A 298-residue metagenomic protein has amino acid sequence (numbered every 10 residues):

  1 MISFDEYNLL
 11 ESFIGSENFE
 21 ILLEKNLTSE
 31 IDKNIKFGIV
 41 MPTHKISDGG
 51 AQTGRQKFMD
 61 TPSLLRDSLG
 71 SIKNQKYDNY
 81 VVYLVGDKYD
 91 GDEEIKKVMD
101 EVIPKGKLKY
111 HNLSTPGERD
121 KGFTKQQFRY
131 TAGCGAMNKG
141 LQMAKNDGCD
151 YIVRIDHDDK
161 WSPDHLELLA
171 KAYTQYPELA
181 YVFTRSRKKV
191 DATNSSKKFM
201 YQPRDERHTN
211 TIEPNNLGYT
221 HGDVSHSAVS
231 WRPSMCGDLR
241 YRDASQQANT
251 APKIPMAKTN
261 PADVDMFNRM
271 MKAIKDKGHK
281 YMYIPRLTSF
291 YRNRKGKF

Functional and structural regions predicted by a protein language model:
K36-F37, K73-L84, K105-K109: Short loop->beta transition adjacent to catalytic acidic/histidine clusters or analogous donor-positioning motifs
K57, T61-N79: Short, acidic, metal-binding catalytic loop of nucleotide-sugar glycosyltransferases
I95, I103-D147: Active-site-proximal specificity loops/subdomain of glycosyltransferases
C149-K160: Short beta-strand-to-loop acidic/aromatic patch adjacent to the donor-nucleotide binding site
E167-M200: Conserved donor NDP-sugar-binding/catalytic core segment of glycosyltransferases
R187-K197, S227, P255, K280-F298: Active-site donor/metal-binding and catalytic loop motifs of nucleotide-sugar-dependent glycosylation enzymes
H208-S230: A recurrent flexible, glycine/aromatic-enriched loop bordering the glycosyltransferase active site that acts as
A257-M266: Acidic donor-binding loop at a coil-to-helix junction in glycosyltransferase catalytic cores that engages
